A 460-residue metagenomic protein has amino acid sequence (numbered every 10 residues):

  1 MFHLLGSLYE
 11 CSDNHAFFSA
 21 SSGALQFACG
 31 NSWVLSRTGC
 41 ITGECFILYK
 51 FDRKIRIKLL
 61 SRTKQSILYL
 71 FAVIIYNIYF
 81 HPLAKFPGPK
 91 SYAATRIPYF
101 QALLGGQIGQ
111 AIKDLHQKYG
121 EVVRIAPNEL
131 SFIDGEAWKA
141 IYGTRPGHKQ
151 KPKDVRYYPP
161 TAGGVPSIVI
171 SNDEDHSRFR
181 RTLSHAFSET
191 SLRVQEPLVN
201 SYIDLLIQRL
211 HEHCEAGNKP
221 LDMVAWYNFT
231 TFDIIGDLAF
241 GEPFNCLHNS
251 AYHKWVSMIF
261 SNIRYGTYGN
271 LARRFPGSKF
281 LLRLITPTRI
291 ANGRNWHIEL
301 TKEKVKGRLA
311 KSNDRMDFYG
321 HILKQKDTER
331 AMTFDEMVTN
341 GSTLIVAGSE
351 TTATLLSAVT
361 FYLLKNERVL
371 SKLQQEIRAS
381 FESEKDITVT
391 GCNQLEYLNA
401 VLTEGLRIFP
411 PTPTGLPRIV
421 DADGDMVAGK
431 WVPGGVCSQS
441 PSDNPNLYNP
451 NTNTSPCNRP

Functional and structural regions predicted by a protein language model:
M1-A140: N-terminal targeting/anchor module and adjacent flexible "hinge" preceding the catalytic domain
F2-N14, L25-F46, K54-S66, I125-E129 (+5 more regions): Cytochrome P450
Y92-G105, K153-F240, K254-G307, L323 (+1 more regions): Cytochrome P450 catalytic-domain helical core, especially the substrate-recognition surface and oxygen-activation
A126-A140, N295-N313, R378-P460: Cytochrome P450 C-terminal heme-thiolate binding region
A140-P160: Cytochrome P450 catalytic domain signature, combining two hallmark sequence patches
D222, A291-L355, L395: Conserved cytochrome P450 catalytic core segment spanning the I/J/K helices
T231, T351-E376: Cytochrome P450 catalytic-core helices
I235, T301, I322, G348 (+3 more regions): Conserved hydrophobic/aromatic pocket- or pore-lining residues that grip, position, or stack substrates in active sites
